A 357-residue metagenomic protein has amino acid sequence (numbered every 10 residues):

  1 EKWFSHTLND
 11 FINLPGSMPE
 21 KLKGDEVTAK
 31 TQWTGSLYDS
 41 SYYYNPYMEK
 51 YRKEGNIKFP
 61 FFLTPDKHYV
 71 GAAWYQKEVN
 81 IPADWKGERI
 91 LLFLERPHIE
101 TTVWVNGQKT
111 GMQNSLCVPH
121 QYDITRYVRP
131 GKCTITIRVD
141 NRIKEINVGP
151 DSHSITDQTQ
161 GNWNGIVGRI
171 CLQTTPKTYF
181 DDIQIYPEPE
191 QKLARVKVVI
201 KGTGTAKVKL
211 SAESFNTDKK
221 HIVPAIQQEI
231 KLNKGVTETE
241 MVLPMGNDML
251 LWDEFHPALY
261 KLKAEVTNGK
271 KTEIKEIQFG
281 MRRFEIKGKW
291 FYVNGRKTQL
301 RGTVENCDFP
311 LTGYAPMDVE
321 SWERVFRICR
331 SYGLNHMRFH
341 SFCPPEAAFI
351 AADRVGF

Functional and structural regions predicted by a protein language model:
E1, K21-D25, G35, S41 (+9 more regions): Accessory beta-strand-rich segments of carbohydrate-active enzymes
V103-V105, L193-K231, T239: Beta-strand-rich binding/interaction modules
G107, I170, Y260, G295 (+1 more regions): Conserved, mostly hydrophobic/aromatic
Y122-R126, M241-P257: Signal that preferentially marks extracellular ectodomain short beta-strand elements of beta-sandwich modules
T134-I137, H256-N268: Short, aromatic- and glycine-rich surface loops/edge beta-strands on solvent-exposed regions
P176-G204: Surface beta-strand/loop "capping" patches
K263-R330, I350: N-terminal carbohydrate-binding accessory modules
V325-R330, L334-F357: Aromatic-lined substrate-binding rim segments of carbohydrate-active enzymes
